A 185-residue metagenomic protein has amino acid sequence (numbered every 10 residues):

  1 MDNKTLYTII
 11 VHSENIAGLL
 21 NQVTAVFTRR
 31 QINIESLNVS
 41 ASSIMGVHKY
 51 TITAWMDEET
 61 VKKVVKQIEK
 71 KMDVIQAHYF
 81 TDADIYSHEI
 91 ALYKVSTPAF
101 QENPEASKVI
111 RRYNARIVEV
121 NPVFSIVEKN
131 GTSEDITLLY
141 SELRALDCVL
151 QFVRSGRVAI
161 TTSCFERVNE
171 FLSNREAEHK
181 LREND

Functional and structural regions predicted by a protein language model:
M1-K49, M56-D185: Long, contiguous binding/interaction regions
